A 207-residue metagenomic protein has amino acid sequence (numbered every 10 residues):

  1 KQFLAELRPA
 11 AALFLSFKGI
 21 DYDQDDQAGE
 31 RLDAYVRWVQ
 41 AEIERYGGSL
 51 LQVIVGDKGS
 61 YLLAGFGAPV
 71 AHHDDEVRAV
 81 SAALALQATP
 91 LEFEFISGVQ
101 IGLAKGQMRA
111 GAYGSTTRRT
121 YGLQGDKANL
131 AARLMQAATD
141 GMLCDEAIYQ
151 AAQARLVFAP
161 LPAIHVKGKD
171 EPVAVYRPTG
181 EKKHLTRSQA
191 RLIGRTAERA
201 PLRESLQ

Functional and structural regions predicted by a protein language model:
K1-A5, G106-A110, R118, G122 (+1 more regions): Cytosolic regulatory/linker segments at or just downstream of nucleotide-handling modules in signal-transduction
Q2, W38-R45, A85-F93, R133-A137 (+2 more regions): Amphipathic alpha-helical regulatory segments at dimerization interfaces that relay allosteric signals between sensory
P9-I20, R45-R78, T89-D126, V173-Y176: Catalytic core of nucleotidyl cyclases, primarily class III adenylyl/guanylyl cyclases
I20-L51, V55, A190-Q207: Phosphate-binding active sites in nucleotide-utilizing proteins
D21-Q24, A71-H73, K183-S188: Short small-residue beta-strand/loop micro-motif enriched in glycine and branched aliphatics
R31-Y35, R78-A82, K127-L130, E198: Hydrophobic alpha-helical membrane-association signature
Q87-E94, A104-K105, D126-E146: Catalytic/regulatory signature loops of cyclic-dinucleotide turnover enzymes and related class III nucleotidyl cyclases
